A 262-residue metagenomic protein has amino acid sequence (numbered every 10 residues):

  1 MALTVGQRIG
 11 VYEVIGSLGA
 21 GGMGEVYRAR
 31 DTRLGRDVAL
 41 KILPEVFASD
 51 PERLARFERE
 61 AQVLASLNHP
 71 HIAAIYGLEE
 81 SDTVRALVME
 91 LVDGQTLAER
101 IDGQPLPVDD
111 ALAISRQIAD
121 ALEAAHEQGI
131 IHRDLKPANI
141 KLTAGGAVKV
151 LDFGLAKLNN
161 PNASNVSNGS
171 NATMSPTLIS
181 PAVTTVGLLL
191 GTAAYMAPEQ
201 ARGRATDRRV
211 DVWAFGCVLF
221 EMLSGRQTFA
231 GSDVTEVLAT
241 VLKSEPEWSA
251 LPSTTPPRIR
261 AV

Functional and structural regions predicted by a protein language model:
G19, R59, N68-H71, L189: Flexible N-lobe loop architecture of eukaryotic-like protein kinase catalytic domains
E25: Conserved N-lobe ATP-binding subsite of Hanks-type protein kinase domains, especially the beta3 VAIK lysine
R30, V92-D93, D102, D109 (+6 more regions): C-terminal lobe helix-coil module of Hanks-type protein kinase domains
P44-S66: AlphaC helix of the eukaryotic protein kinase fold
A48-E52, G145-L151, A156-Y195, S232: Activation segment of protein kinases
S66, I114-S115: Hydrophobic/aromatic scaffold residues of ePK-like serine/threonine protein kinase catalytic domains
L78: Activation-segment/catalytic-loop signature of the eukaryotic protein kinase fold
D82-T96, R100: Conserved short submotifs of the Hanks-type protein kinase catalytic core that shape the nucleotide-binding pocket
